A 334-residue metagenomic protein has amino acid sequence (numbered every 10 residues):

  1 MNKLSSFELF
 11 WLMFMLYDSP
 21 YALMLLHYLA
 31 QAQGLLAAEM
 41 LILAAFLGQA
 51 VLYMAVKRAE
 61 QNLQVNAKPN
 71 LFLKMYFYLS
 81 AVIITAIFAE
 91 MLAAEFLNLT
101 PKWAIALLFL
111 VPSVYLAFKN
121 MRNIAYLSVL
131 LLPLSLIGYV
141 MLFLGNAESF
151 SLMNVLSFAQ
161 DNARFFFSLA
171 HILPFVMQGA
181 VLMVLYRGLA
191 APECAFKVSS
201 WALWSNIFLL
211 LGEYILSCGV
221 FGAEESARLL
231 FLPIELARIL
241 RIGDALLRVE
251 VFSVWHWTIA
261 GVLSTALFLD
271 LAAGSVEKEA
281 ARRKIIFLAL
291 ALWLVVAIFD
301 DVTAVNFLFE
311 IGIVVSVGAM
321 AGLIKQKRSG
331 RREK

Functional and structural regions predicted by a protein language model:
S5-L25, M40-G48, L73-F77, A81 (+6 more regions): Hydrophobic, membrane-embedded alpha-helices of multi-pass small-molecule transporters
D18, A22-A104, L110-V111: Membrane helical hairpin/interfacial module
H27-Q31, Q61, I87-A93, F109-L131 (+3 more regions): Membrane-water interface regions at transmembrane-helix termini and the short interhelical loops of multi-pass membrane
Y78-A89, A117, P133-A159, S217-C218 (+1 more regions): Hydrophobic alpha-helical segments and their helix-loop junctions in multi-pass secondary transporters
T85-T100, G188-L209, L267-A289: Helix-loop-helix connectors at the membrane interface of multi-pass transporters/channels
W103, L116-N146, N306-A321: Membrane-interface loop-to-helix entry segments
V220-V249: Membrane-interface interhelical connector segments
A280-A281, L294-I313: Extracellular/periplasmic helix-loop-helix junctions in multi-pass membrane proteins
